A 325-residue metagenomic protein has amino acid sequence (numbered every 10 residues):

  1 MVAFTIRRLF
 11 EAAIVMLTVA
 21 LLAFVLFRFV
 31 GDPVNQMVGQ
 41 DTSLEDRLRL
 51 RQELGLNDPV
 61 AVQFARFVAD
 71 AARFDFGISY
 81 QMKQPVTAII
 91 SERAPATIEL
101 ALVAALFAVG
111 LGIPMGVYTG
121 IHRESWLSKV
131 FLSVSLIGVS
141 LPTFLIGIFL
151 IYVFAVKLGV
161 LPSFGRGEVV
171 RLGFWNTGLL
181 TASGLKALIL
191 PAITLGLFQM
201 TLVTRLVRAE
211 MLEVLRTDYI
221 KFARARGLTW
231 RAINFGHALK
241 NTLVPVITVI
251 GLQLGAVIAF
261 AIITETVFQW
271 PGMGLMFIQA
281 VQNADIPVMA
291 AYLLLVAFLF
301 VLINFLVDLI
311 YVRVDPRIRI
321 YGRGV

Functional and structural regions predicted by a protein language model:
V2-F4, M16, A94-L127, W175-V325: Alpha-helical transmembrane segments of integral membrane proteins, especially multi-pass inner/plasma-membrane
A12, R93, T97, S133-S140 (+2 more regions): Residue-level signal for discrete positions within transmembrane alpha-helices of multi-pass small-molecule
V15-A65, F154-L180: Hydrophobic alpha-helical transmembrane segments of membrane transport/permease proteins and related membrane-embedded
M16, A20, F24-R28, F144 (+4 more regions): Membrane-embedded alpha-helical segments of multi-pass transporters/permeases
L44-F74, I220, Q269-A280: Short hydrophobic, aromatic-rich alpha-helical segments embedded in or entering the lipid bilayer of multi-pass
Q52-V60, G77-V86, E168-L188, V281-P287: Membrane-interfacial helix-loop-helix junctions in multi-pass membrane proteins
N57-I113: An internal, D/E-rich "acidic patch" concept
S133-L141, L145-M200: Membrane-water interface segments at transmembrane-helix boundaries in multipass membrane proteins
